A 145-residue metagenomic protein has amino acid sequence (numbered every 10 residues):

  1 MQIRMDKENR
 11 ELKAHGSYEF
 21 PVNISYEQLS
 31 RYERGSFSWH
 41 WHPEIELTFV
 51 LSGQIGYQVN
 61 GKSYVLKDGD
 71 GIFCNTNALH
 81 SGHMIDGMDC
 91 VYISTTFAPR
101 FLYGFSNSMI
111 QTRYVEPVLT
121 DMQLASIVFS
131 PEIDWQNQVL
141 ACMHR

Functional and structural regions predicted by a protein language model:
M1-K67, G71, N77-A78, T112 (+1 more regions): Generic protein-terminus/edge-of-domain signal
Q2-N23, T76-H144: A hydrophobic/aromatic-rich effector-binding and dimerization subdomain of bacterial HTH-type transcriptional regulators
